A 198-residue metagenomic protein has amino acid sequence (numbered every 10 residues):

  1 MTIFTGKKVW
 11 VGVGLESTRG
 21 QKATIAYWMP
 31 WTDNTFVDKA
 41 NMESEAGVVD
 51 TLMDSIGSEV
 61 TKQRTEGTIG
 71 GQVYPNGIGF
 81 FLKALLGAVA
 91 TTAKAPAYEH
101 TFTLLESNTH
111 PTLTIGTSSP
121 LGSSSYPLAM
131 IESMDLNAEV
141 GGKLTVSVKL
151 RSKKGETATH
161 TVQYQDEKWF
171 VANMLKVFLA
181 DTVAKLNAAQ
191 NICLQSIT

Functional and structural regions predicted by a protein language model:
M1-T198: Signature of extracytoplasmic/envelope-associated structural regions
